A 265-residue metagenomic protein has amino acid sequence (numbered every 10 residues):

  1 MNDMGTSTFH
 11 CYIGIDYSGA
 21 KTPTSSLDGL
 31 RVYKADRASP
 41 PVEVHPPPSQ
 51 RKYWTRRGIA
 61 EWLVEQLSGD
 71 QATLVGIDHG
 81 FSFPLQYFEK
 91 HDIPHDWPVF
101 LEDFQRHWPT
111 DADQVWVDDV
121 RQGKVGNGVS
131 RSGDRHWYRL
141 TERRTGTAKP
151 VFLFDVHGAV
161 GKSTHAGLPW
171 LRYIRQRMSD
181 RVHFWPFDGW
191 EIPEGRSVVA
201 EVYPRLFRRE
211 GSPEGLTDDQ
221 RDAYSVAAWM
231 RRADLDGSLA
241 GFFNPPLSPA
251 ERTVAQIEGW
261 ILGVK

Functional and structural regions predicted by a protein language model:
N2-I13, Y17-K265: RNase H-like (RuvC/DEDD) metal-dependent nuclease/polynucleotide-processing core
